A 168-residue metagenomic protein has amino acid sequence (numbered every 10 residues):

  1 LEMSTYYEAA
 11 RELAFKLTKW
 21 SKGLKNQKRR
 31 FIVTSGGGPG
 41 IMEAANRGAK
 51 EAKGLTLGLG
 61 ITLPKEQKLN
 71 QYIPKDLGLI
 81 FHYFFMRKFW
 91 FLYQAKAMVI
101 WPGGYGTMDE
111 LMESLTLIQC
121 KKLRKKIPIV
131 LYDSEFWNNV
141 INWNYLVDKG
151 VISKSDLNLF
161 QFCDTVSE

Functional and structural regions predicted by a protein language model:
L1-L59: Glycine-rich beta-alpha loop segments
E12-W20, L111-Q119, W143-V147: Short, well-ordered amphipathic alpha-helices
L24-K28, N70-I73, W90-Q94, K121-R124 (+1 more regions): Solvent-exposed alpha-helices and their adjacent loops that cap or buttress functional pockets in soluble metabolic
T34-W101, M112: Phosphate/pyrophosphate-binding betaalpha-module
A44, F136-D148: Glycine-rich, charge-decorated loop segments at or immediately adjacent to ligand/cofactor-binding or catalytic sites
K53-E66, W101, L115-I141, S155: Short, acidic/small-residue loops that bind anionic groups at enzyme active sites
L77-M86, N158-E168: Short acidic-hydrophobic, aromatic-tinged amphipathic segments that line or gate anion-handling sites
W90-I100, K149-D164: Conserved thiamine diphosphate
